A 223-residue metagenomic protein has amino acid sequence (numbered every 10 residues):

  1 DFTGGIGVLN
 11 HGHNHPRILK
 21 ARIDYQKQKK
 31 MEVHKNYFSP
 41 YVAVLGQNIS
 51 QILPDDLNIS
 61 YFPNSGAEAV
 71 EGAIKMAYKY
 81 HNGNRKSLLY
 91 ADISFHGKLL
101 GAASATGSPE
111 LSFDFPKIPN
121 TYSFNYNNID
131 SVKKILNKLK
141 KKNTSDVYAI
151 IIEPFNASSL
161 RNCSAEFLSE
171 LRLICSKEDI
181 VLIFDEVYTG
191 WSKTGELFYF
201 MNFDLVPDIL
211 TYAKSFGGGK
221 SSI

Functional and structural regions predicted by a protein language model:
D1-N82: Glycine-rich loop-to-alpha-helix module at the N-terminal edge of alpha/beta enzyme cores
I18, M76-G83, A103-F113, F167-E170 (+1 more regions): A glycine- and small-aliphatic-rich helix-loop capping segment at beta-alpha/alpha-beta transitions that lines
G46-A149: PLP-dependent aspartate aminotransferase-fold enzymes
L53, I174-C175: A generic structural signal for well-ordered alpha-helical segments
R85, K177-I180: A short helix->loop->beta-strand "cap" motif at the edges of active sites that frequently abuts
L100-G101, D204-I223: Active-site PLP attachment segment
I151-A165, I180-F203: Conserved PLP phosphate-binding loop immediately N-terminal to the Schiff-base lysine helix in PLP-dependent enzymes
